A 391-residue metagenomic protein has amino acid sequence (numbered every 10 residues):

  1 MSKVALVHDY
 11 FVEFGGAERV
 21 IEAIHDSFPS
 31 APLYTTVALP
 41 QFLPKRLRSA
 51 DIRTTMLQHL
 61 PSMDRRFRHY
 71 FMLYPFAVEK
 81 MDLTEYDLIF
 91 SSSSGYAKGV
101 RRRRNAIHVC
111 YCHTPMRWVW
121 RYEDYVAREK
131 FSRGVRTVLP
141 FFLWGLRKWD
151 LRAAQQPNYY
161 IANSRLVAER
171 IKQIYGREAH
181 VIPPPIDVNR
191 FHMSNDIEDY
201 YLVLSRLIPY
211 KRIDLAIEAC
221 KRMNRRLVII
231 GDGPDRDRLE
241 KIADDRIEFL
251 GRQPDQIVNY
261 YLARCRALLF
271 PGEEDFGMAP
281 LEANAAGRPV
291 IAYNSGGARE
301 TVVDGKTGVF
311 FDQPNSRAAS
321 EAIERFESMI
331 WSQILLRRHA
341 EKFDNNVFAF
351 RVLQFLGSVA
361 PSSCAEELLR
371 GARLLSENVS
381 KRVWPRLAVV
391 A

Functional and structural regions predicted by a protein language model:
S27-K98: Active-site donor-binding segments of glycosyltransferases and PAPS-dependent sulfotransferases
R128-Y160, A168: Membrane-proximal helix-turn-helix segments that form the acceptor-binding/catalytic region of lipid-linked
V188, H192-V228: Conserved donor-binding/catalytic core segment of Leloir-type glycosyltransferases
D237-N259: Nucleotide-activated donor-binding/catalytic signature segment of Leloir-type glycosyltransferases, i.e., the conserved
G251, D304-G305, V309-S316, I323-I330: Conserved acidic donor-binding segment of nucleotide-sugar-dependent glycosyltransferases
A263-D275, R288: Acidic donor-binding loop of glycosyltransferase active sites
L269, P289-Y293, V302: Short hydrophobic beta-strand element within catalytic cores of glycosyltransferases and related nucleotide-activated
P314, S328-V383: A charged, aromatic-enriched C-terminal amphipathic alpha-helix characteristic of glycosyltransferases across folds
